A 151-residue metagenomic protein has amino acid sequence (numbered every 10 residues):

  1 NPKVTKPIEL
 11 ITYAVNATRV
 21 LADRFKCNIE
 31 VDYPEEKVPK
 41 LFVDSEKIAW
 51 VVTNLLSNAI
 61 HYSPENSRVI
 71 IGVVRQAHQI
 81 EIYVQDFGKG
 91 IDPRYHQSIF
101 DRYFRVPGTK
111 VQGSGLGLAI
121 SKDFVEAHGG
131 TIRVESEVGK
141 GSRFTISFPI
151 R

Functional and structural regions predicted by a protein language model:
N1-K3, K40-V43: Conserved micro-motifs of the catalytic ATP-binding
P7, G90-S98: Short helix N-cap motif at coil->helix boundaries in the Bergerat
L21-D32: Short conserved segments within the C-terminal catalytic ATPase subdomain
A59-I60: Short helix-loop "hinge" at the ATP-lid/N-box region of the Bergerat-fold HATPase_c
N66-H78: Short beta-strand/loop element within the Bergerat-fold HATPase_c
G117, S121: Short alpha-helical Gxxx[C/S/T] motif in the catalytic ATP-binding
